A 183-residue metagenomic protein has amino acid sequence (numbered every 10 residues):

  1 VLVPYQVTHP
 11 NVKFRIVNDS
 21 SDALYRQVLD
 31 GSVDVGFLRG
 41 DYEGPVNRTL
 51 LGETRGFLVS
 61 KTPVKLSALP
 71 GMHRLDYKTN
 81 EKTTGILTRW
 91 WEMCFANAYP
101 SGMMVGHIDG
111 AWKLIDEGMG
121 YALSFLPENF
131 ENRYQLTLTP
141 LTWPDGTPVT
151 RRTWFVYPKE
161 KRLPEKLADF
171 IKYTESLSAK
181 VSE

Functional and structural regions predicted by a protein language model:
V1-E43, V105: Central regulatory/effector-binding core of bacterial HTH transcription factors
I16, V35-F37, L58, R74 (+2 more regions): Generic preference for hydrophobic
S20-L24, L29, F95-T142, P148: Hydrophobic hinge/microswitch elements
E43-G56, E131-W143: Ligand-binding "clamshell"
G44-I86, T150-E160, E175: Hydrophobic/proline-rich hinge and linker segments of small-molecule sensing/allosteric domains, predominantly
H73-A98, G102, L163-P164, I171 (+1 more regions): Secondary-structure junction motif
L141-E183: A late-sequence structural motif
